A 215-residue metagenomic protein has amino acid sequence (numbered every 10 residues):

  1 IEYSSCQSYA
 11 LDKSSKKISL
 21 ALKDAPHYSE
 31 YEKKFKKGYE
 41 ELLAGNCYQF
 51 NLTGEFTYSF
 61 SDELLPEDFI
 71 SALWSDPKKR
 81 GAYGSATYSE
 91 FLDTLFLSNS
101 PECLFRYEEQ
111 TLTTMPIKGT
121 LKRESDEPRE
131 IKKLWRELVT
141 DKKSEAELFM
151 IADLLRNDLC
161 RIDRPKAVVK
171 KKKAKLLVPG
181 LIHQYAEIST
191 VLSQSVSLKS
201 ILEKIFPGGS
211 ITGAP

Functional and structural regions predicted by a protein language model:
I1-P215: Extended alpha-helical targeting/anchoring segments, especially N-terminal organellar/secretory targeting helices
